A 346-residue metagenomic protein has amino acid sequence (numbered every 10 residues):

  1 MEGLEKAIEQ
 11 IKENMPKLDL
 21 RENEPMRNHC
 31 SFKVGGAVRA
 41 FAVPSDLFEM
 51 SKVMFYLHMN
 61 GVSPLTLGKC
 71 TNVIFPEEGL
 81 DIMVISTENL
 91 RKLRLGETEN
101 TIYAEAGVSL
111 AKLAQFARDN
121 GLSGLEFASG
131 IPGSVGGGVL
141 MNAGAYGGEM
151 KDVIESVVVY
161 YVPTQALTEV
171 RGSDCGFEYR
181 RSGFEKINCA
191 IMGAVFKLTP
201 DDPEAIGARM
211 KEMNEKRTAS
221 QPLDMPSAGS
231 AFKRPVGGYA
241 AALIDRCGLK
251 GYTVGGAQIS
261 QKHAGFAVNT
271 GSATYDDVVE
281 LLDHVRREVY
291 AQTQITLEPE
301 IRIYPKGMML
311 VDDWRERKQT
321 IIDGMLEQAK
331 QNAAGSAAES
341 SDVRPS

Functional and structural regions predicted by a protein language model:
E2, K6, R27, S45-F48 (+10 more regions): Conserved active-site and cofactor/substrate-binding residues in soluble primary-metabolism enzymes
E2-V135: Anion-binding (especially nucleotide phosphate/pyrophosphate-binding) glycine-rich loop and adjoining beta-alpha core
R21-E22, V73, Y160-D283, R287-E288 (+2 more regions): Phosphate/pyrophosphate- and phosphate-bearing ligand-binding catalytic cores of soluble enzymes
G35-G36, F41-L47, I74-K92, L140-G172 (+1 more regions): Structural signature of FAD isoalloxazine-binding scaffolds in flavoprotein oxidoreductases
G36-A37, K69-T71, L80, V108 (+6 more regions): Gly/Ser/Thr-rich helix-start
N72-V73, A114-A117, L125-S129, N142-E149 (+3 more regions): A generic local secondary-structure boundary/capping motif
E77-L80, G137-L140, A264-F266, L310: Short secondary-structure transition/capping segments
S123, V153, C175: Short beta-strand or tight-loop elements that sit immediately N-terminal to catalytic metal-binding acidic residues
